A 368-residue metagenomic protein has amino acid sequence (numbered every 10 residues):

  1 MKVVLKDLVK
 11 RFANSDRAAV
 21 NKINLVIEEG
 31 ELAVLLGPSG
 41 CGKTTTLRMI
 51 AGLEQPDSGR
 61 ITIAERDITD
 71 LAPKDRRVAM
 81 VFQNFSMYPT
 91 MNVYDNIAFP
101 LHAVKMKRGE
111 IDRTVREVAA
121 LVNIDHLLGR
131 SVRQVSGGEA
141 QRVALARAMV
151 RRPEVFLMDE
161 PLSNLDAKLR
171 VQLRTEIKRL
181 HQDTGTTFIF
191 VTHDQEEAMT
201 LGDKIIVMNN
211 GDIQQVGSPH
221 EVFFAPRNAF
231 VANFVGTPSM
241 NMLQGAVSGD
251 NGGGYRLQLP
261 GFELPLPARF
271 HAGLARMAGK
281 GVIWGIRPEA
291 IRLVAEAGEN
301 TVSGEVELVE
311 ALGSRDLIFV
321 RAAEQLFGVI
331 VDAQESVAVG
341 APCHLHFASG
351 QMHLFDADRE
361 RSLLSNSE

Functional and structural regions predicted by a protein language model:
V4, V26, T62, H344-H346: ABC ATPase nucleotide-binding domain
L36-P38: The feature captures the beta-strand-to-loop junction immediately N-terminal to the Walker
T44-L47, V143: ABC ATPase nucleotide-binding domain helices that frame the ATP-binding cleft
A51: Helix-to-loop junction immediately C-terminal to a conserved catalytic motif
G59-D67: Conserved ABC transporter NBD signature motif
P73-A79, Q83-F230, F234: ABC ATPase nucleotide-binding domains
P238-M240, G249-E368: Non-catalytic connector elements of ABC transporters
